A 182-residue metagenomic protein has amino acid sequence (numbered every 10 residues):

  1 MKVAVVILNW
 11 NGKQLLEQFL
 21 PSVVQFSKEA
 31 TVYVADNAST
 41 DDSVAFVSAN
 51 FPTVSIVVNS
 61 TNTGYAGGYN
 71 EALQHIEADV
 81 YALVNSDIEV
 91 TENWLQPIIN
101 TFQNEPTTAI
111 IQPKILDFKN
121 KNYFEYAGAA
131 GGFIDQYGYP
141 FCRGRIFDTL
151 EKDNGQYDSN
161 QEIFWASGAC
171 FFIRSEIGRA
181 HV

Functional and structural regions predicted by a protein language model:
S22, D36-A45, T61: A conserved acidic beta->alpha catalytic loop
S22-A30: Short, acidic, metal-binding catalytic loop of nucleotide-sugar glycosyltransferases
E29-A38, V57-N59: Short beta-strand/loop segment that forms part of the nucleotide-sugar
N59-I76, S86: Glycine-rich, basic loop-to-helix element that forms the pyrophosphate-binding segment of sugar-nucleotide handling
Y81: Short aromatic/hydrophobic "clamp" motif used to bind/position activated sugar donors
E89-Y139: Conserved donor NDP-sugar-binding/catalytic core segment of glycosyltransferases
Q136-F141, F147-E176: A recurrent flexible, glycine/aromatic-enriched loop bordering the glycosyltransferase active site that acts as
A180-V182: Conserved small/polar residues in nucleotide/adenosyl-binding loops
